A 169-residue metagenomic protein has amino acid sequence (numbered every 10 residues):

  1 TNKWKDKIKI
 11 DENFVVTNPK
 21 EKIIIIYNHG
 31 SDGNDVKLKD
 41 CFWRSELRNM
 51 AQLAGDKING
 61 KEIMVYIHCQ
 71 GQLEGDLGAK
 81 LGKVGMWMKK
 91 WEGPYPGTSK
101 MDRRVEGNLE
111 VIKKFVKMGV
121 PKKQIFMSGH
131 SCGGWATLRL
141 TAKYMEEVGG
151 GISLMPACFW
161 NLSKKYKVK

Functional and structural regions predicted by a protein language model:
T1-N18: N-terminal cap/lid segment of alpha/beta-hydrolase-fold proteins
N18-G55: Short, surface-exposed "cap/lid" segments of acyl-processing enzymes
K22-I25, E62, Q124: Alpha/beta-hydrolase fold active-site loops
Y27-S31, I67-G71, S128-S131, L154-A157: Active-site-proximal beta-strand/loop segments in catalytic clefts of secreted hydrolases
D35, E74-L77, A157-K164: A short beta-to-alpha transition loop/helix N-cap that caps and shapes the active-site region
I58-G78, K83: Conserved alpha/beta-hydrolase
G82-M118: Alpha/beta-hydrolase active-site loop
K114, K123-V168: Primarily recognizes the serine-hydrolase "nucleophile elbow" in alpha/beta-hydrolase and SGNH/GDSL folds
